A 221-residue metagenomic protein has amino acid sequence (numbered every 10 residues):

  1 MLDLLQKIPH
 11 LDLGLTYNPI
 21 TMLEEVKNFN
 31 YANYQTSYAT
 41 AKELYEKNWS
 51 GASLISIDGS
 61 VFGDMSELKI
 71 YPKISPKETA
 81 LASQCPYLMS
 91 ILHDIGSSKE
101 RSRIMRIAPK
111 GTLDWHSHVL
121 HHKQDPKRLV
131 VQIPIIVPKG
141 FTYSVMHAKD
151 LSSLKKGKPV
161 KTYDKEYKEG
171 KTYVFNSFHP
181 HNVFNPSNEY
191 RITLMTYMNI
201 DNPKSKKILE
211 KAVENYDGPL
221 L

Functional and structural regions predicted by a protein language model:
M1-I95: Non-heme Fe(II)/2-oxoglutarate
I8-H10, R128-V130, T193: Intrinsic-disorder/low-complexity, polar/charged segments enriched in Ser/Thr/Lys/Arg/Asp/Glu/Gln
T16-P19, V130, D201-S205: General structural signal for secondary-structure boundaries
M22, S102-I104, W115, F175 (+2 more regions): Generic structural hydrophobic/aromatic packing signal, biased to beta-strands
E25, I55-S60, I107, I136 (+2 more regions): Structured loops at beta-to-helix junctions and adjacent beta-edge loops in soluble globular domains
Y34-K42, R101-M105, L221: Short glycine-rich, low-complexity/disordered patches
L88-T172: Catalytic core of non-heme Fe(II) oxygenases with the double-stranded beta-helix
Y143-L221: Catalytic core of Fe(II)/2-oxoglutarate
